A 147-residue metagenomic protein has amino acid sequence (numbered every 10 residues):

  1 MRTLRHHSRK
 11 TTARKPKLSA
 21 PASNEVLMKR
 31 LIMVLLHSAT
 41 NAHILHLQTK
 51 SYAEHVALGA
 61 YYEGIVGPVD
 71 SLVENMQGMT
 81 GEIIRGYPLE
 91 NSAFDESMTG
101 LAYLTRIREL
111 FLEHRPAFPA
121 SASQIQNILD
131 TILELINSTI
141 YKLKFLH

Functional and structural regions predicted by a protein language model:
M1-S23: Arg/Lys-rich, intrinsically disordered low-complexity tails that mediate electrostatic binding and condensation
N24, L31, E54, L58 (+2 more regions): Residue-level recognition of alpha-helical structural elements
K29, M33-L36, T40, G59 (+5 more regions): Generic structural signal for well-ordered, non-transmembrane alpha-helical segments in soluble/cytosolic regions
H37-A60, A117-A122: Helix-loop segments that flank and shape redox-cofactor active sites
I44, Q48-S51, G78, R85 (+1 more regions): Heptad-repeat coiled-coil alpha-helices
V56-R85: Conserved alpha-helical segments that form or flank metal/cofactor-binding pockets of metalloenzymes
S71-M76, T139-H147: Amphipathic alpha-helical coiled-coil segments
L89-K144: Acidic/histidine-rich alpha-helical segments that form the ligand environment of transition-metal centers
